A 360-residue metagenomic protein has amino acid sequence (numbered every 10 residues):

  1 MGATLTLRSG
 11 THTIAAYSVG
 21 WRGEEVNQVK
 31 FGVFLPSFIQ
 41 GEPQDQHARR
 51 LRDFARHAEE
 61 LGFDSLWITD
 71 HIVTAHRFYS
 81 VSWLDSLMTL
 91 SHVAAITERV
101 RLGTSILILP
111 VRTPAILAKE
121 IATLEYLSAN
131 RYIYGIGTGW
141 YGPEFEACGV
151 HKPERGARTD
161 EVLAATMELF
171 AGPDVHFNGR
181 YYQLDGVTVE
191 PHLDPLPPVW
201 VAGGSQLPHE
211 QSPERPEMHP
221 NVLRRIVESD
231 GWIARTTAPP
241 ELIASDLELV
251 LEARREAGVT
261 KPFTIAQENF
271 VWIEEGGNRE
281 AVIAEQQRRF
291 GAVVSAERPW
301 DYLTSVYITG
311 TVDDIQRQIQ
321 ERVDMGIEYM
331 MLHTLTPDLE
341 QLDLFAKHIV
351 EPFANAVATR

Functional and structural regions predicted by a protein language model:
T6-R360: Active-site-adjacent structural elements that line small-molecule/cofactor binding pockets in enzymes
